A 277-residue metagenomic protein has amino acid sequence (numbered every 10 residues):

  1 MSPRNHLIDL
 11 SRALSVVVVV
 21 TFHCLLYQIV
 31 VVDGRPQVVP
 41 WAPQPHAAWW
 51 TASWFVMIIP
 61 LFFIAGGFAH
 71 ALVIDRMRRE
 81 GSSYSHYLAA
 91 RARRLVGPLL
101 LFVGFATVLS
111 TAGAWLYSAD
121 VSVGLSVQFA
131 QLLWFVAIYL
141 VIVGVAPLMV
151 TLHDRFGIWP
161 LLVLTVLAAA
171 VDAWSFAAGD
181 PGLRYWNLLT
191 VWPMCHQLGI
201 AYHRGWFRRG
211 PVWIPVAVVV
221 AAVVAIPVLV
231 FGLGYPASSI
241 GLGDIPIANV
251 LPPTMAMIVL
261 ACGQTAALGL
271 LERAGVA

Functional and structural regions predicted by a protein language model:
R4-V16, V96, V212-V223, G263-A277: Functional transmembrane helices that form membrane-embedded active or gating regions
H6-D75, L95-V103: Functionally critical transmembrane alpha-helices in membrane proteins and complexes, commonly lining
V17-C24, T107-V108, L164-A177, V219-G234: Aromatic-anchored segments of alpha-helical transmembrane domains
A47-L61, V123-I138, F176-C195, V228-L260: Interfacial loop-to-helix transition and helix-capping segments at the boundaries of transmembrane helices
A52-P60, V73-S110, W115-L133, A137-I142 (+1 more regions): Transmembrane alpha-helical segments and their boundary/interface "anchor" motifs in multi-pass integral membrane
F68-D75, I142, A146-V150, W192-F207 (+1 more regions): Hydrophobic transmembrane alpha-helices
L116-Q128, V145-L152, W174-P181, R208: Short juxtamembrane and helix-loop transition motifs at transmembrane-helix boundaries in membrane proteins
V143-L167, L198-V220, L270: Solvent-exposed interhelical
